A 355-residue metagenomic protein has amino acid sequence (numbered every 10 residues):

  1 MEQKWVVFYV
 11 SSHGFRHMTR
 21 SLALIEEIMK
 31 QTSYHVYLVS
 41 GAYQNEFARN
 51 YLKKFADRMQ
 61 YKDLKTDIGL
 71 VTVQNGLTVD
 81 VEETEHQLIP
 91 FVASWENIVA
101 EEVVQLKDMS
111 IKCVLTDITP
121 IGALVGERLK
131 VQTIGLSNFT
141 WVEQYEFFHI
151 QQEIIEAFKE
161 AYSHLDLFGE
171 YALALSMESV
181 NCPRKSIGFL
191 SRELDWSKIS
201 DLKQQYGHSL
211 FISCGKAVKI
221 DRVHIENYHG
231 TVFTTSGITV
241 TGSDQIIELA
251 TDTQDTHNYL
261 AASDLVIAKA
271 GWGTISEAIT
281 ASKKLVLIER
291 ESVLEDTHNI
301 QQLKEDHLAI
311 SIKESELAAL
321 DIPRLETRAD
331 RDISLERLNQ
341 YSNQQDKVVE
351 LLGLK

Functional and structural regions predicted by a protein language model:
E2-G14: Nucleotide-activated donor-dependent transferases that construct or modify glycoconjugates
M18-I28, Q44: Short amphipathic alpha-helix
I25-E26, L190-L265: Donor-nucleotide binding loops and adjacent catalytic segments primarily of GT-B fold Leloir glycosyltransferases
K30, Y34-V92, S315: Conserved nucleotide-sugar phosphate-binding/catalytic loop shared by glycosyltransferases and other
E101-K159: Conserved nucleotide-sugar donor-interacting segment of glycosyltransferase catalytic cores, predominantly GT-B
V114-D117, N258-H298: A donor-sugar binding/catalytic signature common to diverse glycosyltransferases and related nucleotide-sugar
Q144-A217: A nucleotide-sugar donor-handling region in carbohydrate enzymes
I322-R328, R337-K355: C-terminal alpha-helical cap of glycosyltransferases
